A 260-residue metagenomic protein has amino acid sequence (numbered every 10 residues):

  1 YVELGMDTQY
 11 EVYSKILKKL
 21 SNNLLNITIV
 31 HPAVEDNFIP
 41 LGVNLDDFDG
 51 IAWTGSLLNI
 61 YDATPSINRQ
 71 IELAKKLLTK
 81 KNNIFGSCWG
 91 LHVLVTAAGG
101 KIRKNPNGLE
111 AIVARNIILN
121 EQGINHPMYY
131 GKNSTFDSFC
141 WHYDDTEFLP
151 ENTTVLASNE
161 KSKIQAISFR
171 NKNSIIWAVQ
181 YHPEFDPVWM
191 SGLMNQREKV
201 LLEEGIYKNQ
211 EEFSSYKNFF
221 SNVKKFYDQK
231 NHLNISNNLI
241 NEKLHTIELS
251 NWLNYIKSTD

Functional and structural regions predicted by a protein language model:
Y1-E72, K76-K80, E204-D260: N-terminal beta1-alpha1 cap of cysteine-dependent amidohydrolase-like domains
M6, P65-N68, A98-I102, T153-T154 (+1 more regions): Short, glycine/charged-enriched secondary-structure capping and boundary segments
N26-I29, F85-S87, A157, A178-Q180: A structural signal for short, well-ordered beta-strand segments and their strand-loop junctions that often border
P40-V43, W189-L193: Short aromatic-enriched loop/helix-cap "lid" or pocket-rim segments at secondary-structure transitions that line
T54-G123: Cysteine-nucleophile active-site neighborhood
G100-G192: Pocket-forming structural segment of enzyme catalytic cores
G192-Q210: Active-site-adjacent alpha-helix of alpha/beta-hydrolase-fold enzymes
